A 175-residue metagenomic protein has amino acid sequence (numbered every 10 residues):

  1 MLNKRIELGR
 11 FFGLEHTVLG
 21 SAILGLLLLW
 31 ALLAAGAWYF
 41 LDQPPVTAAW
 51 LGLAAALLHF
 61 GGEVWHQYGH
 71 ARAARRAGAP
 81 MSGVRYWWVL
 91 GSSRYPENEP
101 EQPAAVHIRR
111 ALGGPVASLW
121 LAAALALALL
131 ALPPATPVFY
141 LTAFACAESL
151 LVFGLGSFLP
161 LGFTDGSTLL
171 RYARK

Functional and structural regions predicted by a protein language model:
M1-K175: Hydrophobic transmembrane alpha-helices and their immediate loop junctions in multi-pass integral membrane proteins
